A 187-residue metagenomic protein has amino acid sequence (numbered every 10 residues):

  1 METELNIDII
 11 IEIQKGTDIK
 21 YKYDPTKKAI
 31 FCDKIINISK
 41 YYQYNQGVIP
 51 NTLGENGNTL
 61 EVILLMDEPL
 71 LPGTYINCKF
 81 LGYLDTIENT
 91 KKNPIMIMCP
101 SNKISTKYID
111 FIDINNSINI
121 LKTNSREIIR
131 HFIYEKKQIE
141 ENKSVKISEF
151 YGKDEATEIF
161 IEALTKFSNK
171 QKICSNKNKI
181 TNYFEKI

Functional and structural regions predicted by a protein language model:
M1-I187: Hydrophobic N-terminal alpha-helices or hydrophobic patches in metabolic proteins across all domains of life
